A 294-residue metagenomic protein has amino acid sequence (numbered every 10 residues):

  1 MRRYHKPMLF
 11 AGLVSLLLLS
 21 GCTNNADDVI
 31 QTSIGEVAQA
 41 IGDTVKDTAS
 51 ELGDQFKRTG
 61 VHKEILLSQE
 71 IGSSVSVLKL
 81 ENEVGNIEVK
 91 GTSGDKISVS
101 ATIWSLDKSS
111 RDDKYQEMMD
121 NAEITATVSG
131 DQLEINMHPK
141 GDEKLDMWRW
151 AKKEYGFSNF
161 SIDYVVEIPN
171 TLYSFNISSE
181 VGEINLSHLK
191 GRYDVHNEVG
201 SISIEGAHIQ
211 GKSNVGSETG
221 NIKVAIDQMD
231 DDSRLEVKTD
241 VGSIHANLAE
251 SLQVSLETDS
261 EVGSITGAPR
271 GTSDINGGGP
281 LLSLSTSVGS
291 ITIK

Functional and structural regions predicted by a protein language model:
R3-P7, A11-S15, C22-S98, W104-R111 (+3 more regions): Short acidic/polar N-terminal linker immediately downstream of export determinants
V45-F56, S187-H196, V215-N221, E236-K238: Short, charge-rich amphipathic segments
I65-S73, V77, N86, K90 (+3 more regions): Right-handed parallel beta-helix
E83, T92-G94, T102-L106, S129 (+9 more regions): Solvent-exposed coil/turn segments that connect beta secondary-structure elements in extracytoplasmic/periplasmic
D95-I97, D131, I162, G211 (+2 more regions): A generic structural signal for short beta-strands and their flanking turns/coil linkers
W104, M119-N121, E257: Solvent-exposed beta-hairpin/edge-strand motifs
E205-K294: Short, surface-exposed interaction patches in beta-rich subdomains that mediate adhesion/assembly near membranes
